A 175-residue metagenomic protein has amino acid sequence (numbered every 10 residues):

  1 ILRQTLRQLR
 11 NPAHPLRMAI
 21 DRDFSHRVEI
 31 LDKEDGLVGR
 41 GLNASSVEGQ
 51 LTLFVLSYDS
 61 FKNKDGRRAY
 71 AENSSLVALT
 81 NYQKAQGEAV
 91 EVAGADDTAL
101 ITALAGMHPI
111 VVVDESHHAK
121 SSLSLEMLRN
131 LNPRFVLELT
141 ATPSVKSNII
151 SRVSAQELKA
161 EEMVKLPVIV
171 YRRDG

Functional and structural regions predicted by a protein language model:
I1-V113, H117-L128, I150: SF2 helicase/translocase NTPase motor core, specifically the RecA-like lobe 1 inter-motif segment between Walker
R10, E126-R134, S154-A160: Short, surface-exposed basic-aromatic patches at helix termini and helix-loop junctions that form
E34-G36, T142, D174: Short, solvent-exposed coil/turn elements at secondary-structure transition points
Q50-L51, M107-H108, N132-F135, E161-P167: Short glycine-/polar-rich loops that comprise or flank the Walker A/P-loop and associated switch/sensor motifs
D59, T140, R172: Residues at the C-termini of beta-strands that transition into short coil/loop
E115-A119, N130-S147, E162: Conserved helicase ATPase motor motifs in RecA-like P-loop NTPase domains
I149-G175: Conserved interdomain linker/interface between the two RecA-like ATPase lobes of SF2 helicase motors
